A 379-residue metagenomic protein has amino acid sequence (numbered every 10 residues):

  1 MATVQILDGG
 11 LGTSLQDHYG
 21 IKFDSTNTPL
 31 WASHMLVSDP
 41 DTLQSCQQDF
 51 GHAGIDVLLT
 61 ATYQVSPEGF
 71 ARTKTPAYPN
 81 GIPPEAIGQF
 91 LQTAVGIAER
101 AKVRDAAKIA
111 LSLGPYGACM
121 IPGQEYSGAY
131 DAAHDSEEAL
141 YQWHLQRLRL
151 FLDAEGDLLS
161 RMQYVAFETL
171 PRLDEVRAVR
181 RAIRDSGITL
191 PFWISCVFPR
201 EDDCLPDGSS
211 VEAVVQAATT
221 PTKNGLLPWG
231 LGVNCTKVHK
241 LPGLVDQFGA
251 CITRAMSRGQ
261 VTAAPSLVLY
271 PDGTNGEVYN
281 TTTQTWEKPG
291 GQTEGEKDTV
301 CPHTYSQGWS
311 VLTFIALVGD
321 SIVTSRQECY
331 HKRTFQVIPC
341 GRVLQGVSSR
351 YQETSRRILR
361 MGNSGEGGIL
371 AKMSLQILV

Functional and structural regions predicted by a protein language model:
M1-V379: Domain-level signal for soluble alpha/beta catalytic cores
